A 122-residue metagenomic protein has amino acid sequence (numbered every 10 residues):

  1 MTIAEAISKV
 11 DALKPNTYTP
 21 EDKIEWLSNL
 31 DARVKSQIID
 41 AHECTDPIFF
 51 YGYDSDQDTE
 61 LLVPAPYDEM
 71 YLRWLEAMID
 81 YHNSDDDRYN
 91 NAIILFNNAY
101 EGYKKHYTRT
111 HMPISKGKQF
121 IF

Functional and structural regions predicted by a protein language model:
M1-E60, D87, E101-F122: Conserved short "hinge" loops at termini or chain/domain junctions
E60-E69: Structural motif
E69-Y81: Short, hydrophobic/amphipathic alpha-helical patches that form generic packing surfaces within helical domains
I79-Y89: Short helix-capping/linker segments at secondary-structure and domain boundaries
N90-I94, N98-E101: Short, compact, well-ordered microdomains
